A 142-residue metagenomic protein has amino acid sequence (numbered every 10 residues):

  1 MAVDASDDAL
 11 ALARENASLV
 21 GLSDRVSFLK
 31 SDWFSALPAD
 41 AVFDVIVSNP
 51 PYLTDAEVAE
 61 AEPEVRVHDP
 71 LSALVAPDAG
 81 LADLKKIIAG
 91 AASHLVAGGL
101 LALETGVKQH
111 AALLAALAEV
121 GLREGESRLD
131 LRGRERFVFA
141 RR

Functional and structural regions predicted by a protein language model:
M1-E60: Conserved SAM/SAH cofactor-binding pocket of Class I
D4, G21, R66, A73 (+2 more regions): Conserved beta-strand segments that form the floor/walls of ligand-binding pockets within enzyme and binding domains
A13, F28, N49, V65 (+4 more regions): Residue-level signal for inorganic ion chemistry
L22, D69, H94-A97: Helix-to-beta-strand junctions that scaffold the AdoMet/dcAdoMet cofactor pocket in Class I SAM-dependent enzymes
S27-L29, S72, E126: Structural signal for short hydrophobic segments within the conserved structured cores of catalytic domains across
A41, Y52-D83: Mobile active-site "lid"/loop adjacent to the S-adenosyl-L-methionine
D78-R141: Conserved Class I SAM-dependent methyltransferase catalytic core
